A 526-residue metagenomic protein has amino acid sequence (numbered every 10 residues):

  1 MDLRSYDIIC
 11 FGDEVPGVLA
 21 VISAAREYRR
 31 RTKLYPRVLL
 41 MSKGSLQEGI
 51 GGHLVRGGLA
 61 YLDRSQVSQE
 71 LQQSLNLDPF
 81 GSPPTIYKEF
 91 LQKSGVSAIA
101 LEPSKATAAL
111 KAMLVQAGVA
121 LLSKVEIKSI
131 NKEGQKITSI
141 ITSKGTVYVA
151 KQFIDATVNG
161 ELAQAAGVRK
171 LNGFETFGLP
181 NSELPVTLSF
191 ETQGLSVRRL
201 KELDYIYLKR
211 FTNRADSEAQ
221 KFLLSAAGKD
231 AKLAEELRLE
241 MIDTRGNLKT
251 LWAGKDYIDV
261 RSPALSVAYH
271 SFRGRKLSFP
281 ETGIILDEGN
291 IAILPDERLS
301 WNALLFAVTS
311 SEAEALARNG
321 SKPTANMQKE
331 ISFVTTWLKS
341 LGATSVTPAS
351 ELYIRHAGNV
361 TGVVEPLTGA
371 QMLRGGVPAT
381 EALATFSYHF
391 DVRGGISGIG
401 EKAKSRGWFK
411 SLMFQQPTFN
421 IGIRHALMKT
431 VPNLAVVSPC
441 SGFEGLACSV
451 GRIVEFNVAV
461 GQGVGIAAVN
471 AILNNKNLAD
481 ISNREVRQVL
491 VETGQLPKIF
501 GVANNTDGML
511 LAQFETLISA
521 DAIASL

Functional and structural regions predicted by a protein language model:
D2-P16: Beta1/beta-strand and adjacent pyrophosphate-binding region of the FAD-binding site in flavoprotein oxidoreductases
D7-I9, L39, A435: Conserved beta-strand elements of the Class I
E14-V15, A100-K105, E455, D480: Soluble non-cytosolic domains of exported or imported proteins
V15-V21, G51, L114, E126-K128 (+2 more regions): Mobile, glycine-rich extracellular loop/lid and propeptide segments that shape or gate substrate/ligand access
A20-P36, Q152: A short, Lys/Arg-enriched amphipathic alpha-helix followed by its capping loop at the start of a domain
R29-S129, P180, L184-V186: Conserved N-terminal/central alpha/beta ligand/cofactor-binding core
H53, T146, A150, T157-G463 (+2 more regions): Flavin (FAD/FMN)-binding glycine-rich loop and adjacent Rossmann-like elements that form
N131-V147: Conserved beta-strand-loop-beta-strand element in the redox core of flavoprotein oxidoreductases
